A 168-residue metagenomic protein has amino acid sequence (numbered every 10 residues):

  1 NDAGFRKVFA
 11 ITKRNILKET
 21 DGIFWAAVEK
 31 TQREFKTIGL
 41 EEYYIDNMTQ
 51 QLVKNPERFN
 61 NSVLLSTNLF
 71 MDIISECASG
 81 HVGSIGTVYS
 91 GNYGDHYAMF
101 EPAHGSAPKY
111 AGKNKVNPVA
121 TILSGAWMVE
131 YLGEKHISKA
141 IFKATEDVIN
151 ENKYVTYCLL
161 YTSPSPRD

Functional and structural regions predicted by a protein language model:
N1-Y44: Glycine-rich phosphate/diphosphate-binding loop of Rossmann-like nucleotide-binding domains
Y43-Q51: Short acidic loop-to-helix transition motifs that present clustered carboxylates
Q51-N152: Glycine-rich phosphate/nucleotide-binding loop
Y161-D168: Conserved small/polar residues in nucleotide/adenosyl-binding loops
